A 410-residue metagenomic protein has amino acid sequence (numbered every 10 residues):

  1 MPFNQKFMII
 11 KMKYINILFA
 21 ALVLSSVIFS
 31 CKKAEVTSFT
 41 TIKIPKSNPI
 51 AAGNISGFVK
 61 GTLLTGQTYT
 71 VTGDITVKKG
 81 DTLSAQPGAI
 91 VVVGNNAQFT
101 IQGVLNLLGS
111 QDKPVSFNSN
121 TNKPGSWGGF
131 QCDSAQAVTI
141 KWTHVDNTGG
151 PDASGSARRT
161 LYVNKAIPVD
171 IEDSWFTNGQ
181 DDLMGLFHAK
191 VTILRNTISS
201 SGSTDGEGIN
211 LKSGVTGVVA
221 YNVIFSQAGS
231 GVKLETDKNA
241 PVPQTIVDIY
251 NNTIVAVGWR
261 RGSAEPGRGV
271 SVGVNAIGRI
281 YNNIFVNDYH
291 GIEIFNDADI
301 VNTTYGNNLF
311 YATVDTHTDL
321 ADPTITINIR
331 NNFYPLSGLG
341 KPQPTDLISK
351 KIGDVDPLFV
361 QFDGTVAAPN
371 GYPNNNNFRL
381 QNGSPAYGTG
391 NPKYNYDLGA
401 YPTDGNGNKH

Functional and structural regions predicted by a protein language model:
M1-N4, I9, Y14, V23-A52: Bacterial Sec-dependent N-terminal signal peptides
N16-L18: Gram-negative bacterial Sec-dependent N-terminal signal peptides
A20, L24-S26, T65, A400: Generic detector of low-complexity/intrinsically disordered segments and short hydrophobic N-terminal stretches
K33-L83, N96-H410: Extracellular beta-rich repeat passengers
